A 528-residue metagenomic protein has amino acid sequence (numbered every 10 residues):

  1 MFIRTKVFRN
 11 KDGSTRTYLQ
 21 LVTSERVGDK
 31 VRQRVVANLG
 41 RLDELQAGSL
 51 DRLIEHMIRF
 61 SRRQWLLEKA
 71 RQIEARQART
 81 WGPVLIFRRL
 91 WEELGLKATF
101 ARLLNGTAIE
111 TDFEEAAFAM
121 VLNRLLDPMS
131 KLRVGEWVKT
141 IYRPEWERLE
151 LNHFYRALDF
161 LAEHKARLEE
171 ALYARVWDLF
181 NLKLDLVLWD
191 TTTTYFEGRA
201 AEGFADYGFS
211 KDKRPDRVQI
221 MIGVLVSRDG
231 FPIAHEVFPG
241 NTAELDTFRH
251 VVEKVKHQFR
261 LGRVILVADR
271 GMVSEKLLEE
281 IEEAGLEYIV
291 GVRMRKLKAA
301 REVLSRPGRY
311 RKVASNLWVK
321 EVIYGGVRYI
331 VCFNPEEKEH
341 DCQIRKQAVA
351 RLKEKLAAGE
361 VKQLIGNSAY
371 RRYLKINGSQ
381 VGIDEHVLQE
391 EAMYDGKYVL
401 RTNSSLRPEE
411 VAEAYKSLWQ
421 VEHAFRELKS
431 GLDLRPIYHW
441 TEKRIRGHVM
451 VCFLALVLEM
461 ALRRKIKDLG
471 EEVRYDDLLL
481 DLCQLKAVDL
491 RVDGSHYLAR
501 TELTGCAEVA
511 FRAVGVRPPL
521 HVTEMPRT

Functional and structural regions predicted by a protein language model:
F2-T5, K11-G13, T17-Q20, G28-R32 (+2 more regions): Anion-binding and metal-coordination hotspots
T5-I58: Short, surface-exposed polybasic/aromatic micro-patch for ligand or macromolecular engagement
D51-D112: Accessory, often N-terminal, substrate/partner-engagement and coupling regions that sit outside the core NTP/cofactor
